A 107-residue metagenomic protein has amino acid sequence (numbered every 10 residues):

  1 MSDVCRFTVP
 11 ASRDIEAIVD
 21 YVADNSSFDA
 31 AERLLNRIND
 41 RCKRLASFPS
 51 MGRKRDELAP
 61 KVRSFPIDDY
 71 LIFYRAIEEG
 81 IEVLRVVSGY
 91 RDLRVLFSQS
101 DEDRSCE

Functional and structural regions predicted by a protein language model:
M1-L35: Arg/Lys-rich, positively charged N-terminal/basic patches that mediate binding to nucleic acids
A11, I38, V83: Hydrophobic pocket/interface hotspot
I15, V19, L35, N39-C42 (+2 more regions): Short amphipathic alpha-helical/adjacent loop interface patches that line ligand and macromolecule-binding sites
A31, R53-R55, L96: Short, hydrophobic secondary-structure boundary micro-motifs
N39, S50-G80: Basic/aromatic recognition patch in beta-strand/loop cores that engages polyanionic ligands
K43-S47: Short proline/glycine- and basic residue-enriched helix-capping loop/turn segments at helix->loop/beta transitions
Y70-L71, R75-E107: Enriched for short, Lys/Arg-rich terminal
